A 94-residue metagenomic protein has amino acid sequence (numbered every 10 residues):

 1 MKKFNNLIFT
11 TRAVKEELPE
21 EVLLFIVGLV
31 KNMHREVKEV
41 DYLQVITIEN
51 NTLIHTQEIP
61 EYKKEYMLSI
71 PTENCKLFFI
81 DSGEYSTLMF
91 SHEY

Functional and structural regions predicted by a protein language model:
M1-L68: N-terminal "domain-start" segment
I59-Y94: Short, compact, well-ordered microdomains
